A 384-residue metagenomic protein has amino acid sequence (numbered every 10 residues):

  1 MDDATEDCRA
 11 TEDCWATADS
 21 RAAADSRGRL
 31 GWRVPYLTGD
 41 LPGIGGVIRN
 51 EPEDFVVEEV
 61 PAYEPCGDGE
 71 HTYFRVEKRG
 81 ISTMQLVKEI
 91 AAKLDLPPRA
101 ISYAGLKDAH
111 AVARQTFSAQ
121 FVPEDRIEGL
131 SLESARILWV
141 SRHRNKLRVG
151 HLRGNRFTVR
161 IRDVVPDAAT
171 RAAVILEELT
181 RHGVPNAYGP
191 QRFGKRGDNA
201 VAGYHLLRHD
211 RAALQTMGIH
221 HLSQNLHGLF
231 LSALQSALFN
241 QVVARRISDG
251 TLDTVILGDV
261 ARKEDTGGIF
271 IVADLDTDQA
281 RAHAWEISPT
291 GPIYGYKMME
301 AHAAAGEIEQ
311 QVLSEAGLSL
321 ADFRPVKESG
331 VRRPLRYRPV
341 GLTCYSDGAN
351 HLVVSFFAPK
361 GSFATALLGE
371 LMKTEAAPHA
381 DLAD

Functional and structural regions predicted by a protein language model:
M1-C8, D13-D384: Non-catalytic, substrate/partner-engaging modules appended to enzymatic cores
